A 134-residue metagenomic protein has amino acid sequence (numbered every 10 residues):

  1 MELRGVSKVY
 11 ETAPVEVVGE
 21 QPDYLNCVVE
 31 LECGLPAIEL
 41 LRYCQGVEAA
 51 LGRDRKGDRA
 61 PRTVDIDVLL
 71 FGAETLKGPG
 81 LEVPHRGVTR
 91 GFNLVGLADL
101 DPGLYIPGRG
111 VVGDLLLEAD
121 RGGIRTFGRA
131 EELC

Functional and structural regions predicted by a protein language model:
E2-E11: A short beta-strand-loop structural module common to alpha/beta enzyme folds
V15-Y24, L35-C134: Flexible, gly/pro- and Lys/Arg-enriched active-site loops
